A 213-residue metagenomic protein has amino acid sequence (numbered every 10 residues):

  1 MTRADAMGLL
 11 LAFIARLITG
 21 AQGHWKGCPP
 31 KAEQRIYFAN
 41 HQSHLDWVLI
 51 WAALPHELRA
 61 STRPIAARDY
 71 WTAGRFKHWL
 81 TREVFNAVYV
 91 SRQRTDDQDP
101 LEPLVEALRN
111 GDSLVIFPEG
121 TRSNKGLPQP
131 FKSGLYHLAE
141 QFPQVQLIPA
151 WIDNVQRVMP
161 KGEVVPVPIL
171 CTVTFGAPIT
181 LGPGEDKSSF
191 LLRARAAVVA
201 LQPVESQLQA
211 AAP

Functional and structural regions predicted by a protein language model:
R3-D5, L10-H41: Helix-to-loop junction immediately C-terminal to a conserved catalytic motif
K31-Q93: Catalytic core of membrane glycerolipid acyltransferases/transacylases, capturing the structured, soluble-facing
Q34-I36, S113-F117, Q146: Residue-level preference for the first positions of well-ordered beta-strands
V48-L49, T72-R75, D99, Q156-G162: A short, acidic/glycine-rich surface segment
W79, K125-S188: A cross-family acyltransferase "interaction/gating" segment
R94-Q98, P128: A conditional alpha-helix N-cap/helix-loop micro-motif detector
P100-E102, E106, C171-V199, E205: A charged, well-structured terminal subsegment
A107-Y136: Catalytic-site beta-strand/loop segments enriched in glycine and acidic/polar residues
